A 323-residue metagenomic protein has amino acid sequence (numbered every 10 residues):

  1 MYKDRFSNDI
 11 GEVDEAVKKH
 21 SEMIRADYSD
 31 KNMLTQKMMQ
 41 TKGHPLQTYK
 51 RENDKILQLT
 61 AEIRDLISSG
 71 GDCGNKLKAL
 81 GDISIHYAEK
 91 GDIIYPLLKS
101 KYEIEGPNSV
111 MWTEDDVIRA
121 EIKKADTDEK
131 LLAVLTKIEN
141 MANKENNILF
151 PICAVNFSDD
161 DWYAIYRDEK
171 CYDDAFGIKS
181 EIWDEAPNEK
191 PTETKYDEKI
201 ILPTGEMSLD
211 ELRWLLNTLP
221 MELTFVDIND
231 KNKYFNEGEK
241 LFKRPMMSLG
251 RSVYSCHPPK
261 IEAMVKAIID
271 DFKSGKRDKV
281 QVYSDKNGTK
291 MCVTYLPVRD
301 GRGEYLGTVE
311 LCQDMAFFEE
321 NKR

Functional and structural regions predicted by a protein language model:
M1-V282, K286-M291, D300-T308, M315-R323: Small-residue-biased structural context
